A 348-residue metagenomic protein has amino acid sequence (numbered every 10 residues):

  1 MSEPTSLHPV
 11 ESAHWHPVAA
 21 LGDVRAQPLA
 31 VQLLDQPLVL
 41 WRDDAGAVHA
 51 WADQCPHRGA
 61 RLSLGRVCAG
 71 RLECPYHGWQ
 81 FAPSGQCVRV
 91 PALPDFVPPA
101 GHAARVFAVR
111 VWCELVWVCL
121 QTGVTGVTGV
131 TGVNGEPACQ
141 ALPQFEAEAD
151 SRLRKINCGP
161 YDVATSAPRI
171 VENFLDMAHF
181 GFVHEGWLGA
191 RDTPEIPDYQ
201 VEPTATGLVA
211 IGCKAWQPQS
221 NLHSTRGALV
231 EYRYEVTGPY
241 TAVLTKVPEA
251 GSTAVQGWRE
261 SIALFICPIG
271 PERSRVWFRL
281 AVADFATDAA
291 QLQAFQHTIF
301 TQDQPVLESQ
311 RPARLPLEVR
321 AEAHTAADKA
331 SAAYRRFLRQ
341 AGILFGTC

Functional and structural regions predicted by a protein language model:
M1-S12: A boundary/linker detector
S2-P4, P17-G126, G132-D150: Rieske [2Fe-2S] iron-sulfur-binding domain
V10, H16, A20, R66 (+1 more regions): A short, aromatic/hydrophobic, helix- or strand-capping loop or linear motif that either lines the entrance/gate
S12, A103, R110-W112, W258-E260 (+1 more regions): A short, structural micro-pattern
W15, A26-A30, P37-L38, V106 (+4 more regions): Short, acidic/polar N-cap/turn motifs at the starts of alpha helices
Q27, L40, V118, V127 (+3 more regions): Intrinsically disordered, low-complexity acidic/polar segments
C139-C348: C-terminal catalytic domain of Rieske-type non-heme iron oxygenases
